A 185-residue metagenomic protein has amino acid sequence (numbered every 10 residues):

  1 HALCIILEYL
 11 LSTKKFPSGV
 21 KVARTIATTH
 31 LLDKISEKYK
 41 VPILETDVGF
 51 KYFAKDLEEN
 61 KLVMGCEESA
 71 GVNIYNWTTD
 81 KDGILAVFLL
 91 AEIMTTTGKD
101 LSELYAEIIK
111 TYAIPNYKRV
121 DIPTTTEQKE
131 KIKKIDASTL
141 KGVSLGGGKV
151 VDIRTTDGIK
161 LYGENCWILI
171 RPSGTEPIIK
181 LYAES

Functional and structural regions predicted by a protein language model:
H1-L11: Cysteine protease catalytic core and zymogen-processing segment of caspase-like enzymes
T13, P17-E184: Phosphate-binding and adjacent anionic-ligand microenvironments
